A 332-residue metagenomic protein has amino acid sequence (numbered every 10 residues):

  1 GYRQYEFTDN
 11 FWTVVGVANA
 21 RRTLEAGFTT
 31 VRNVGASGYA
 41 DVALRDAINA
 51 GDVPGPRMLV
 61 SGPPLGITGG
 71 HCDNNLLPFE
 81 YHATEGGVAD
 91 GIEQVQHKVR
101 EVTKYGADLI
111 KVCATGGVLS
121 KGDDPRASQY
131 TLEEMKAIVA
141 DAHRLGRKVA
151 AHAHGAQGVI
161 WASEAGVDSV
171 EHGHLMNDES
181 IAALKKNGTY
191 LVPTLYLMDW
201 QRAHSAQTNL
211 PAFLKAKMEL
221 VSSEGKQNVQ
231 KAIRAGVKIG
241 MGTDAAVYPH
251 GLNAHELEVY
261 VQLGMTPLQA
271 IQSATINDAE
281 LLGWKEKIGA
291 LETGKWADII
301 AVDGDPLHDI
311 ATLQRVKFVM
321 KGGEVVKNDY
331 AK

Functional and structural regions predicted by a protein language model:
G1-D52, T68-H71, P78, E133 (+2 more regions): Metal-associated gating/positioning segment near the N- to mid-region
G1-W12, T68-T84, V118-L132, N187-S222: Active-site gating loops and adjacent loop-to-helix segments of metal-dependent hydrolytic enzymes
V15-D41, P54-P64, A107-S120, K148 (+2 more regions): Divalent metal-dependent hydrolysis catalytic cores, especially in the metallo-beta-lactamase
G27, M58, G106, I110 (+11 more regions): Divalent metal-coordination and catalytic microenvironments
T30, V34-V42, G66-I67, N74-L76 (+5 more regions): Active-site environment of divalent metal-dependent phosphoester hydrolases
D46-P64, P125-A151, G188, V192-Y196: Alpha-helix-loop-beta-strand connector modules within alpha/beta enzyme cores
T84-A165: Metal-dependent enolase-superfamily TIM-barrel catalytic cores that perform enediolate-based chemistry
R144, K148, N209-F213, E219-P306: His/Asp/Glu-enriched, well-ordered alpha-helical/loop segment that forms or immediately abuts the divalent-metal
